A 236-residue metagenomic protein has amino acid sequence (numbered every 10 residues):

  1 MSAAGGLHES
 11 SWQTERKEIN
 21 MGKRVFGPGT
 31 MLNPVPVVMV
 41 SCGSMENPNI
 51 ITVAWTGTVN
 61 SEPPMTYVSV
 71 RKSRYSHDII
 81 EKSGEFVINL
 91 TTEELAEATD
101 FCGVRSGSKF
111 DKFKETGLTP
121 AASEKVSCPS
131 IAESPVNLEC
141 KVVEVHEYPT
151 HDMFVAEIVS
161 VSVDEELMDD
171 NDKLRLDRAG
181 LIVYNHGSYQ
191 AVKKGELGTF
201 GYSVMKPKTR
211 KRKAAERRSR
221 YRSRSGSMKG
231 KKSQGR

Functional and structural regions predicted by a protein language model:
M1-A4: Intrinsic disorder/low-complexity segments
W12-R236: Basic, polyanion-binding surface patches
